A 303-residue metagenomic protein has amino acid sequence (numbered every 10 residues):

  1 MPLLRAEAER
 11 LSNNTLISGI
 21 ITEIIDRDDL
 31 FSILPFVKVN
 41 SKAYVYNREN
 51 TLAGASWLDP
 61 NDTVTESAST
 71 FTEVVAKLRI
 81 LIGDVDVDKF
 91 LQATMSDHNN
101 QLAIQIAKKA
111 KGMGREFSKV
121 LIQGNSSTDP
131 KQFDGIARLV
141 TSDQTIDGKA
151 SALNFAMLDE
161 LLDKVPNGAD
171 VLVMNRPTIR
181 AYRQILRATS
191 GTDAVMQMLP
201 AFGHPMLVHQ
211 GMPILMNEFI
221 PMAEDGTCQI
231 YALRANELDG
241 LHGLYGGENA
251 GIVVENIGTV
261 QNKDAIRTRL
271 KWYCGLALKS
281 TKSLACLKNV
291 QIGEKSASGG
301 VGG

Functional and structural regions predicted by a protein language model:
M1-G303: Flexible, glycine/threonine- and acidic-rich loop/arm segments that mediate assembly and lattice contacts in viral
